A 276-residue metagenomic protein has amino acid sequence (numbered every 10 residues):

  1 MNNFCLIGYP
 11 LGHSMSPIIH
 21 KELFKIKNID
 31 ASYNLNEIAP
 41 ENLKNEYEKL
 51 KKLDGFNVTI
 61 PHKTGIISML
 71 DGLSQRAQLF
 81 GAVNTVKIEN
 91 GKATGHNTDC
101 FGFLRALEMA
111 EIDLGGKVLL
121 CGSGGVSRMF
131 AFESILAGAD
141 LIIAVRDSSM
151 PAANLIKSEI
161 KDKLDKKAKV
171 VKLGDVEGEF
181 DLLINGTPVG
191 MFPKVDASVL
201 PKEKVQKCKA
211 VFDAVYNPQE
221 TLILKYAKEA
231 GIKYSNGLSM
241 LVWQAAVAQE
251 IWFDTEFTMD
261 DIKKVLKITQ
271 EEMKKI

Functional and structural regions predicted by a protein language model:
N2-A110, E220: Phosphate/diphosphate ligand-binding glycine-rich loop within oxidoreductases
G8, N97-C100, G116-I135, V145: Glycine-rich adenosine-cofactor-binding loop
E89, E111-V118, Q206-K207: Short helix-loop-beta connector
L136-L141, E229-K233: Conserved S-adenosyl-L-methionine
A139-I160: NAD(P)-binding Rossmann-fold cofactor-contacting core
K163-Y234: Rossmann-like adenosine-cofactor binding region
A214-I276: Adenosine-phosphate binding glycine-rich loop
